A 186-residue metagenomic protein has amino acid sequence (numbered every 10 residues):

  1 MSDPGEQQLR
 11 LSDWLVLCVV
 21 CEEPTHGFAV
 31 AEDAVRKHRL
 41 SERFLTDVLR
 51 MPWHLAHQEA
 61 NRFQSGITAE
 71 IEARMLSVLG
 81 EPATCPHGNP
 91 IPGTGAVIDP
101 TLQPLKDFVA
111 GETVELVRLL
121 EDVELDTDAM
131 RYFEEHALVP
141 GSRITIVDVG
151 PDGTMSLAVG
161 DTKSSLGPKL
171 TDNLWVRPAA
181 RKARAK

Functional and structural regions predicted by a protein language model:
M1-T25, A29, G66, V78 (+1 more regions): Helix-rich terminal scaffold detector
G5, T46-D47, S77, E134: Short polybasic/polar patches that bind polyanions
L17-V20, A34, F133: Hydrophobic structural patches
E23-S41, L45: Basic, amphipathic "hinge/linker" alpha-helix immediately C-terminal to the N-terminal HTH DNA-binding motif
H38, E42-R43, D47-A73: Ordered, amphipathic secondary-structure segments that act as subunit-interaction surfaces in large macromolecular
Q64-N173: Mid-protein regulatory/catalytic core that forms ligand/cofactor-binding pockets and protein-protein interaction
P168-K186: Charged, cofactor-coupling segments
